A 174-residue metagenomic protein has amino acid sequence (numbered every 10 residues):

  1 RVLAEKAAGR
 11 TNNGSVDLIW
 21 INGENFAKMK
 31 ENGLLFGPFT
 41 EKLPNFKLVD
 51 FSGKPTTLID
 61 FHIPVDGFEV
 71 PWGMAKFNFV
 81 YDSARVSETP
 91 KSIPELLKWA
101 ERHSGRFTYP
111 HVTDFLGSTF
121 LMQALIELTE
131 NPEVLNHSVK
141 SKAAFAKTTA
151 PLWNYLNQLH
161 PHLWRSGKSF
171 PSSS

Functional and structural regions predicted by a protein language model:
R1-K28: Early extracytoplasmic/lumenal segment of secretory-pathway proteins
R10-G14, K28-K30, F61-P64, V70-M74 (+3 more regions): Extracellular/periplasmic catalytic domains that process cell-envelope and extracellular macromolecules
N13-D17, K54, H103-F107, H160-P161: Loop/turn elements at helix/coil->beta-strand transitions in domains of secreted/extracellular proteins
G23, A27-M74, S87-P94: Hinge/lid segment of periplasmic solute-binding proteins
A75-N78, L121-M122: Small-molecule pocket liners
N78-R85, I126: A bilobed periplasmic-binding-protein/Venus flytrap-type ligand-binding module shared by bacterial periplasmic
A84-T108: Hinge/capping helix and adjacent helix->loop/strand transition within the periplasmic-binding protein
T108-Y109, G117-S174: Ligand-binding pocket segment of bilobal, Venus flytrap-like solute-binding proteins
